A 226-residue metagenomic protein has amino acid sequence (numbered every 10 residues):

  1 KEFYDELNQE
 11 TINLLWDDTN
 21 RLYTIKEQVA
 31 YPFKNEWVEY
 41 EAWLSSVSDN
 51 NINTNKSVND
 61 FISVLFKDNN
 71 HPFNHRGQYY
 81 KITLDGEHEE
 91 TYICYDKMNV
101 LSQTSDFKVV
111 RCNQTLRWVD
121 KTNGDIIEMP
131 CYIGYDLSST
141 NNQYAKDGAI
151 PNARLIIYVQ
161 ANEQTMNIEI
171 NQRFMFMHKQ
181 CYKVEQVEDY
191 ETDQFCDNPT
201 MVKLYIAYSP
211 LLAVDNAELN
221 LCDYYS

Functional and structural regions predicted by a protein language model:
K1-N70, C94-L155, N198-S226: N-terminal disorder-to-order initiation segments that are Gly/Lys/Arg-biased and fold into the first beta/loop/alpha
L22-E27, N70-L84, E163-M177: Short coil-to-beta transition motif at edge beta-strands of beta-rich domains
A42, H75-N99, R173, K179-D193: Short beta-strand-centered aromatic/proline hotspots
T140-V187, F195-P199: Intrinsically disordered, low-complexity segments enriched in Gly and acidic/Ser/Thr residues that form flexible
